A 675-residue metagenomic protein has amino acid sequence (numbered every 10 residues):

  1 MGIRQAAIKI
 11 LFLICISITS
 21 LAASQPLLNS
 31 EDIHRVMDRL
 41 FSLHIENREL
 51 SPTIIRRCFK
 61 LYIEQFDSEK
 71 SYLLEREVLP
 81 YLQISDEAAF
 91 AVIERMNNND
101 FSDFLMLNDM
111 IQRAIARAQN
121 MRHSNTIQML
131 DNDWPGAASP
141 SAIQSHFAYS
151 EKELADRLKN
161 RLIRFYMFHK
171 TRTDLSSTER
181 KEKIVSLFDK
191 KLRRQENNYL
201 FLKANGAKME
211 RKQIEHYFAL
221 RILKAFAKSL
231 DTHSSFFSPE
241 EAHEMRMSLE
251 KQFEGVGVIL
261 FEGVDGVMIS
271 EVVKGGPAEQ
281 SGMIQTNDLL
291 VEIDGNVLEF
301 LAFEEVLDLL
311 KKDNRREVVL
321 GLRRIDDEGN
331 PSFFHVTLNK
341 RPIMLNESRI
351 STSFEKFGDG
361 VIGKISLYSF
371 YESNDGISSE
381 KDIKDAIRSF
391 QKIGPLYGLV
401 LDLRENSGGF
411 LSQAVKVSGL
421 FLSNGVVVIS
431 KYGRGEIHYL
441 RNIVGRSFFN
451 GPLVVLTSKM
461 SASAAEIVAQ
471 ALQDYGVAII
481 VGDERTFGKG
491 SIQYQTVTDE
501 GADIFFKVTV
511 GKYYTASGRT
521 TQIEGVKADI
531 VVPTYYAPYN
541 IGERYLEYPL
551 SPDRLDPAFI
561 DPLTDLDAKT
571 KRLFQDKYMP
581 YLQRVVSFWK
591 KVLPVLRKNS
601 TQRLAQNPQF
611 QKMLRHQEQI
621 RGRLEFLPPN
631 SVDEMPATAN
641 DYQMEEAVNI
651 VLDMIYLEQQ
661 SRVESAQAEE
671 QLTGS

Functional and structural regions predicted by a protein language model:
M1-L11: Bacterial N-terminal signal peptides that target proteins for export
K9-T19: Bacterial N-terminal signal peptides
I33-I45, E87-A89, N197-F201, L367-S369 (+1 more regions): Acidic/histidine-rich, surface-exposed loop or edge segments in extracytoplasmic proteins
F41-S51, M209-H216, D231-F253, E262 (+8 more regions): Cleft-lining beta-strand/loop regions that shape enzyme active-site pockets
R48, E64-Q65, D100, F104-N120 (+4 more regions): PDZ/PDZ-like domain segments forming the peptide/carboxylate-binding groove, activating on the N-terminal beta-strands
H123-F253, V264: Extended, domain-scale alpha-helical bundle/helix-rich regions
W134, S139-P140, Q144, R164-E196 (+1 more regions): Conserved functional hotspot residues or short segments at active or partner-binding sites across diverse domains
A464, G476, D483, F487-Y539: Polar, glycine-rich mid-to-C-terminal structural blocks that act as macromolecule-binding/assembly scaffolds
